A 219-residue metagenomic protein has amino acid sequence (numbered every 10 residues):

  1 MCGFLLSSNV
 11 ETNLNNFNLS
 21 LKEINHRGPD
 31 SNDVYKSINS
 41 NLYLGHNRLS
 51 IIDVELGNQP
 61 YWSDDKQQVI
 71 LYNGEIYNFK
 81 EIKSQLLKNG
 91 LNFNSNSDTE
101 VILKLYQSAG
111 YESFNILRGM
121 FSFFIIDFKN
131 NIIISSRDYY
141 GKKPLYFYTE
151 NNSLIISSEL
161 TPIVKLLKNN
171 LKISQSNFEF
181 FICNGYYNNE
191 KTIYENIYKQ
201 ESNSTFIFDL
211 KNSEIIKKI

Functional and structural regions predicted by a protein language model:
M1-I219: Cysteine-centered catalytic environments shared across enzyme families
